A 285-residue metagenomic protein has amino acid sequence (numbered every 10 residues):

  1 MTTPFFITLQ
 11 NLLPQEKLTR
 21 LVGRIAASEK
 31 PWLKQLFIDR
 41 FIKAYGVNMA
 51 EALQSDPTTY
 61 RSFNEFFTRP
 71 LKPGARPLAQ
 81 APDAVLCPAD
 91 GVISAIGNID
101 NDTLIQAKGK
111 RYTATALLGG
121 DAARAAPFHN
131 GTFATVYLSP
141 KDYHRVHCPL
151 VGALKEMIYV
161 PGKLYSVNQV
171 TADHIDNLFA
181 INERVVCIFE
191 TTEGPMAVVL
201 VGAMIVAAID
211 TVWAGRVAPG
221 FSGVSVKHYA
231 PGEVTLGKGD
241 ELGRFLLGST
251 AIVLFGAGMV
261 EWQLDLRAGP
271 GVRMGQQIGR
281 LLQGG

Functional and structural regions predicted by a protein language model:
M1-G285: Contiguous, well-folded functional domains in the mature portion of proteins
